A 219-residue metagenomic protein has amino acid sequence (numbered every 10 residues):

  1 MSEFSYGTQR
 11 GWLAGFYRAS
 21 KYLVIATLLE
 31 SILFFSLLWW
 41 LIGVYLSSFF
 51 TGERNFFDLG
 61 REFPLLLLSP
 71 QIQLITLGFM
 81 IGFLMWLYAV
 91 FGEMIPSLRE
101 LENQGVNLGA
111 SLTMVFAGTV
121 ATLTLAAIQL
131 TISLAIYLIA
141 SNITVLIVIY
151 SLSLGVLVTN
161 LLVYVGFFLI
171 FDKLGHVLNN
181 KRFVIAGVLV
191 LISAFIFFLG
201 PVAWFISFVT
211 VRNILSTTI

Functional and structural regions predicted by a protein language model:
M1-I139, I143, G155-A194, F198-I219: Membrane-interface extramembranous regions at the lipid-water interface
